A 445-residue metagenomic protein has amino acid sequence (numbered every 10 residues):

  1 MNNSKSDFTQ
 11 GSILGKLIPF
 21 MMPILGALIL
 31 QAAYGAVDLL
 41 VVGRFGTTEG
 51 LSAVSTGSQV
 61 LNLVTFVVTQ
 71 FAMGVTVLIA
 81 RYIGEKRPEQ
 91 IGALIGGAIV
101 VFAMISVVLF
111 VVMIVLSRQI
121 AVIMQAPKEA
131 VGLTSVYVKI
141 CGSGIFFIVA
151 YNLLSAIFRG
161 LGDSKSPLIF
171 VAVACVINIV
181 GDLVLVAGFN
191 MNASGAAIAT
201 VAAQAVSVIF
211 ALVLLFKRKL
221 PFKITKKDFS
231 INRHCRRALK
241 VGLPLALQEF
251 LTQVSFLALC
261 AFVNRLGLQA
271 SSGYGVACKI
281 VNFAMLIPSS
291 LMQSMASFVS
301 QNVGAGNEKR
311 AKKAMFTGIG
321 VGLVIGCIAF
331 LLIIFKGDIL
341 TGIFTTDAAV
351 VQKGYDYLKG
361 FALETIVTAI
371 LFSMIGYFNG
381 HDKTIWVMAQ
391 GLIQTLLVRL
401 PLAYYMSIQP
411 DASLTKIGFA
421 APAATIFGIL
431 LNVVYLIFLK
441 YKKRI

Functional and structural regions predicted by a protein language model:
M1-M21, I79-F146, G188-L243, V299-E364 (+1 more regions): Short alpha-helical transmembrane segments in multi-pass integral membrane proteins
F8-L40, R44-F45, Q59-M73, L78 (+7 more regions): N-terminal transmembrane alpha-helices
P19, V42-N62, L94, E129-L133 (+7 more regions): Interfacial/gating helices of multi-pass transporter permease domains
P19-D38, I140, A174, A203-S207 (+4 more regions): Transmembrane helical elements of multi-pass membrane transporters/channels
I29, A33-S52, A121-K128, V184-M191 (+4 more regions): Helix-terminus/linker motif at the lipid-water interface of multi-pass membrane proteins
L51-V111, I148-P167, G273-L331, F335-G337 (+1 more regions): Small-residue-rich hydrophobic transmembrane alpha-helices
L63-F66, N178-D182, S207-L212, F283-L286 (+3 more regions): Hydrophobic transmembrane alpha-helices of multi-pass small-molecule transporters
A72, C141-R159, P167-C175, A196-I209 (+5 more regions): Short runs within selected transmembrane alpha-helices of multi-pass transporters and secretion channels
